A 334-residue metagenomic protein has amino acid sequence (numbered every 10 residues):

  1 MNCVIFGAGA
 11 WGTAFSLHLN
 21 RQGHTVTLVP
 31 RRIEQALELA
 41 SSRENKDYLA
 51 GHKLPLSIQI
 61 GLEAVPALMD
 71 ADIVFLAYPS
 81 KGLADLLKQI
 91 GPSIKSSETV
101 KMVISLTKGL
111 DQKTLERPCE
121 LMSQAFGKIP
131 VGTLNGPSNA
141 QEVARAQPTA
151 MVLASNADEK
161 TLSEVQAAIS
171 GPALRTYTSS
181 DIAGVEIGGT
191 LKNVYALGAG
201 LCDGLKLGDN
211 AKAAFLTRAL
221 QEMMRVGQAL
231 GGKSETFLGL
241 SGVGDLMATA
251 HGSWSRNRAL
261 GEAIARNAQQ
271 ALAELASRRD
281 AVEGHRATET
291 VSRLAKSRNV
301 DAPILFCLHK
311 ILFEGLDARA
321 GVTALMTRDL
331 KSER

Functional and structural regions predicted by a protein language model:
M1-H52, S57-L62, Q89: NAD(P)+-binding Rossmann beta1-loop-alpha1 motif at the extreme N-terminus of oxidoreductases
G9, T13, I33, G61 (+17 more regions): Electropositive phosphate-/nucleotide-binding environments in soluble metabolic enzymes
L54, I60-M69, I73-P148, V165: Rossmann-like NAD(P)(H) cofactor-binding subdomain of soluble oxidoreductases
G82, S93, L121-V131, P148-T236: Internal alpha-helical scaffold of NAD(P)-dependent oxidoreductase catalytic cores
K192, A199-D203, Q228-R334: NAD(P)-dependent Rossmann-like dehydrogenase/reductase catalytic/cofactor-binding core
